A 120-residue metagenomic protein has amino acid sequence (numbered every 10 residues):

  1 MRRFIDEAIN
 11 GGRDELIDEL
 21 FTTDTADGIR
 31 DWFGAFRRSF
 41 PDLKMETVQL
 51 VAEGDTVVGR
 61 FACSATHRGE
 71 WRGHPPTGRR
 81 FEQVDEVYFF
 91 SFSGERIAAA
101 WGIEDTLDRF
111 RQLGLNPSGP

Functional and structural regions predicted by a protein language model:
M1-P120: C-terminal and inter-domain tail/linker signature
